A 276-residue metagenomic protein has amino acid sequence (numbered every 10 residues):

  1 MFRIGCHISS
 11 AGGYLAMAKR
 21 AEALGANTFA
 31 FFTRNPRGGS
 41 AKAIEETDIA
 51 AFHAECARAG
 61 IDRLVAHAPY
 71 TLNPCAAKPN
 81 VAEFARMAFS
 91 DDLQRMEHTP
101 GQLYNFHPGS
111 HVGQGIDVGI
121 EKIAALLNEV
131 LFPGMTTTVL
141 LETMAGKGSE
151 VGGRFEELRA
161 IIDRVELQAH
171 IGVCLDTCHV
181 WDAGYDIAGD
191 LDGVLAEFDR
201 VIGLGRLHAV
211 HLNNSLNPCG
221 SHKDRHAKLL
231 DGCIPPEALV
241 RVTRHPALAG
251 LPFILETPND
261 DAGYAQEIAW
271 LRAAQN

Functional and structural regions predicted by a protein language model:
M1-A68, L72-Q94: N-terminal pre-domain/capping segments
H7-A11, R34-P36, P69-T71, G109-H111 (+4 more regions): Active-site beta-loop-alpha junctions enriched in small/polar residues
K19-G25, E45-V65, S90-P100, N128-M135 (+3 more regions): Acidic (Asp/Glu)-rich catalytic clusters
A21, H67, M96, Y104 (+4 more regions): Conserved, mostly hydrophobic/aromatic
F29, A124-L229: Acidic/histidine-rich catalytic cores of soluble enzymes
A30, H208-H211, G250-T257: Conserved active-site loop/cleft motifs that coordinate metal ions or position small ligands
R58, P74-G172: Active-site acidic/histidine proton-transfer and metal-coordination neighborhood in alpha/beta enzyme cores
N80-L93, I116-E129, R154-D163, L191-A196 (+2 more regions): Short, electropositive alpha-helical surface patch
